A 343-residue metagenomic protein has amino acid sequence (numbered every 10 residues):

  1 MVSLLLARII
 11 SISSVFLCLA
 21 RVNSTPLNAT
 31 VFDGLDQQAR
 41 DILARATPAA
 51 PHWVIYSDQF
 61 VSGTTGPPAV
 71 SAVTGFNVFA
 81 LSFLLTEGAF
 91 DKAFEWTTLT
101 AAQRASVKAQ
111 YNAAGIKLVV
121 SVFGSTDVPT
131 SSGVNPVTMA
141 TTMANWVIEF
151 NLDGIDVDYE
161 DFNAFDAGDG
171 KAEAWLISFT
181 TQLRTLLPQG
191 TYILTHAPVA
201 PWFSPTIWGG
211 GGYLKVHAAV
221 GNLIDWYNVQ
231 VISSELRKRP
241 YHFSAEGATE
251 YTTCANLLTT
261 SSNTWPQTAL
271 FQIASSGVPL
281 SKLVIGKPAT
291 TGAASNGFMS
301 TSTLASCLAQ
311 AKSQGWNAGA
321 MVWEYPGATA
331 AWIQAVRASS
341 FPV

Functional and structural regions predicted by a protein language model:
M1-G34, R40: Fungal secretory targeting signals
L27-I273, G277-T303, Q314-G315, A330-V336: Chitinase-like catalytic core of GlcNAc-active glycosidases
K287-A289, V322-Y325: Glycan-recognition surfaces
Q310, Q314, G319-A320: Structured C-terminal cap/extension of enzyme domains
M321, A328-V343: C-terminal helix/juxtamembrane-tail motif
